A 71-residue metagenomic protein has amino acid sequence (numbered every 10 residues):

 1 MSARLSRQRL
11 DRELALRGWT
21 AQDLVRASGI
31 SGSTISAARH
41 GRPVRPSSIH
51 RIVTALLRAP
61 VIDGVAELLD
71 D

Functional and structural regions predicted by a protein language model:
M1-A27, A66-E67: A short, Lys/Arg-rich alpha-helix, primarily the initiator
R4, P43-P46: Generic alpha-helical scaffold signal
D23-L24, G41, R58: Compositionally biased non-globular segments, especially hydrophobic aliphatic-rich helices of signal peptides
V25, S36, H50-V53, L69: Key DNA-contacting residues within the recognition helix of helix-turn-helix
G29-V44: Recognition helix of helix-turn-helix/homeodomain-like DNA-binding domains that insert into the DNA major groove
P46-V65: DNA major-groove recognition helix of helix-turn-helix/homeodomain DNA-binding modules
